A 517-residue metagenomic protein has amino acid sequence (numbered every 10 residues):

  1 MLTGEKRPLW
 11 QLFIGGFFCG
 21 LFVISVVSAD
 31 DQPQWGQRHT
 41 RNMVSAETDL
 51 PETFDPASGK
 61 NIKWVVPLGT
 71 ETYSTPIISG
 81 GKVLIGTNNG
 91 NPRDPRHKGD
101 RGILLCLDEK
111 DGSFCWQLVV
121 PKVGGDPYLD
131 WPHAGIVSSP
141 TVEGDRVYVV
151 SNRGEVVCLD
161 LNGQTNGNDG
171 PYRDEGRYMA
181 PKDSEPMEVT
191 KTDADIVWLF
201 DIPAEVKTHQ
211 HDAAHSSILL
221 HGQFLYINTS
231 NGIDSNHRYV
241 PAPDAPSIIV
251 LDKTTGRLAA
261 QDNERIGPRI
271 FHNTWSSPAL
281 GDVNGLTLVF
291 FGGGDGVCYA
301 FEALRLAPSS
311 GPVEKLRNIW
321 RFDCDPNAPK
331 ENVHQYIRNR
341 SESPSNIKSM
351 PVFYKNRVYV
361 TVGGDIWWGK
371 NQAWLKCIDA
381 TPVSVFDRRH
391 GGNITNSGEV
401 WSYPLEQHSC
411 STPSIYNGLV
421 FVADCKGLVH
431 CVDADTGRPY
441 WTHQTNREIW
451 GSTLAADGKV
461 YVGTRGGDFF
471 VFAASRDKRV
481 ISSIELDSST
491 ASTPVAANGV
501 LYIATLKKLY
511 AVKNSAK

Functional and structural regions predicted by a protein language model:
M1-Q11: N-terminal secretory signal peptides that target proteins for export/translocation
L12-S25: Bacterial N-terminal signal peptides
V27-K517: Noncatalytic, solvent-exposed loop/strand surfaces of beta-propeller-type extracellular/periplasmic domains
